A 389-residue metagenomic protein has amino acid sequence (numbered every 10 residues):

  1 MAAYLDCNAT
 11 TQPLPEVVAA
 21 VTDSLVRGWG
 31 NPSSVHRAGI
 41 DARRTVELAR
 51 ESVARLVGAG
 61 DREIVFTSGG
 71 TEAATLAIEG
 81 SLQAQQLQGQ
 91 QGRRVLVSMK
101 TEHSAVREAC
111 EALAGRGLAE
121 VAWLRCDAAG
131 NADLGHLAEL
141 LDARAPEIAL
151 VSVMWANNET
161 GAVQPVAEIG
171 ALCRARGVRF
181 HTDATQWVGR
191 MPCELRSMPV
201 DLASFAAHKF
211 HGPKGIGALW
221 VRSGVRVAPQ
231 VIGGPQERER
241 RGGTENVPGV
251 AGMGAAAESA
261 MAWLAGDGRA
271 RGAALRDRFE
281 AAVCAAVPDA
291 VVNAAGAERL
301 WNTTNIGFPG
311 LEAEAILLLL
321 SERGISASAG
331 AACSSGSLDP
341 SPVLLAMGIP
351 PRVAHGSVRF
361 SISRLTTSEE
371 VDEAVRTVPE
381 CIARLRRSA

Functional and structural regions predicted by a protein language model:
M1-A389: Pyridoxal 5′-phosphate
